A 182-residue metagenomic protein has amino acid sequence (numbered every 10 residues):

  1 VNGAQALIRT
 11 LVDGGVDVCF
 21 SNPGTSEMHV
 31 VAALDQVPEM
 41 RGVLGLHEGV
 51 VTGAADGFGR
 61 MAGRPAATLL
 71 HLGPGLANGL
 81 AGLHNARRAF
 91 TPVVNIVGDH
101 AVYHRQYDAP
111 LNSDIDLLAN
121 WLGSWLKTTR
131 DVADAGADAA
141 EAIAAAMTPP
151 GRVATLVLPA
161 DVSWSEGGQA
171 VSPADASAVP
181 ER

Functional and structural regions predicted by a protein language model:
V1-R182: N-terminal alpha/beta PP-like core and its mobile active-site loop of ThDP/TPP-dependent enzymes
